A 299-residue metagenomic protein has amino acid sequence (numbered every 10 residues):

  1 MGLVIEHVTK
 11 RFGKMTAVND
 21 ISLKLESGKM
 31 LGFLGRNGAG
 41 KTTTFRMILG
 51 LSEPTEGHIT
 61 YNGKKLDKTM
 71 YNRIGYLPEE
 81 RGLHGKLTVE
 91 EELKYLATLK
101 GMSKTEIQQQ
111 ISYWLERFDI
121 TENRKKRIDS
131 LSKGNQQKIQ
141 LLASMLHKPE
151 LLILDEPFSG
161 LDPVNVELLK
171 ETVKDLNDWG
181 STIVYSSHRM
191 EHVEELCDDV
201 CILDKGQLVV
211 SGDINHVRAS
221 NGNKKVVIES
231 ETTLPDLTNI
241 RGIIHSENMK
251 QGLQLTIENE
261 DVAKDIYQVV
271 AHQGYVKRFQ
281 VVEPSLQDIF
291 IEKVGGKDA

Functional and structural regions predicted by a protein language model:
G57-N72: Conserved ABC transporter NBD signature motif
K94, T98, T105-N123: Conserved ABC ATPase "signature" region
L152-E156: Catalytic Walker B motif of ABC-type/P-loop ATPase nucleotide-binding domains
E171-T256: ABC transporter nucleotide-binding domain
K224-A299: Short, charged/small-residue-rich alpha-helical element at the C-terminal edge of ABC transporter nucleotide-binding
